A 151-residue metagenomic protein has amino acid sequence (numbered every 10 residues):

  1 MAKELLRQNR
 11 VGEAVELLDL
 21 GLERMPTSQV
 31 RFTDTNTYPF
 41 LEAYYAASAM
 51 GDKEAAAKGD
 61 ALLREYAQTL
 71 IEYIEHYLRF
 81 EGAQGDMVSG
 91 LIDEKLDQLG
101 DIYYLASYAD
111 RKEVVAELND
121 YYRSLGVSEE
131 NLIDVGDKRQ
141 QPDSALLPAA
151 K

Functional and structural regions predicted by a protein language model:
M1-K151: C-terminal luminal/periplasmic domains and tails of membrane-associated envelope-modifying transferases
